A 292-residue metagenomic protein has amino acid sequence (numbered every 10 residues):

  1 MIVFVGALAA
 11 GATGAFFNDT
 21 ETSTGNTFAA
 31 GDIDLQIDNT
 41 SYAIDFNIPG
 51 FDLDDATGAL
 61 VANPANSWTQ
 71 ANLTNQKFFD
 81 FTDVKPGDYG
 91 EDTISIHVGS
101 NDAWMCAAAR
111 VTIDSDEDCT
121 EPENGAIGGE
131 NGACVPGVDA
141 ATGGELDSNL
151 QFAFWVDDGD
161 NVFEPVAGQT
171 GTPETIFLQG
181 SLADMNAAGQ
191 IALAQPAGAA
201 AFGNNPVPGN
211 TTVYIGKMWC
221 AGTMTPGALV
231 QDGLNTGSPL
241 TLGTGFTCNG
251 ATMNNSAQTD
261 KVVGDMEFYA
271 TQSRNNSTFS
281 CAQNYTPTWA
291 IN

Functional and structural regions predicted by a protein language model:
F4-E21: C-terminal juxtamembrane segment of a hydrophobic transmembrane alpha-helix
F16-N292: Surface-exposed, hydrophilic segments of mature proteins
